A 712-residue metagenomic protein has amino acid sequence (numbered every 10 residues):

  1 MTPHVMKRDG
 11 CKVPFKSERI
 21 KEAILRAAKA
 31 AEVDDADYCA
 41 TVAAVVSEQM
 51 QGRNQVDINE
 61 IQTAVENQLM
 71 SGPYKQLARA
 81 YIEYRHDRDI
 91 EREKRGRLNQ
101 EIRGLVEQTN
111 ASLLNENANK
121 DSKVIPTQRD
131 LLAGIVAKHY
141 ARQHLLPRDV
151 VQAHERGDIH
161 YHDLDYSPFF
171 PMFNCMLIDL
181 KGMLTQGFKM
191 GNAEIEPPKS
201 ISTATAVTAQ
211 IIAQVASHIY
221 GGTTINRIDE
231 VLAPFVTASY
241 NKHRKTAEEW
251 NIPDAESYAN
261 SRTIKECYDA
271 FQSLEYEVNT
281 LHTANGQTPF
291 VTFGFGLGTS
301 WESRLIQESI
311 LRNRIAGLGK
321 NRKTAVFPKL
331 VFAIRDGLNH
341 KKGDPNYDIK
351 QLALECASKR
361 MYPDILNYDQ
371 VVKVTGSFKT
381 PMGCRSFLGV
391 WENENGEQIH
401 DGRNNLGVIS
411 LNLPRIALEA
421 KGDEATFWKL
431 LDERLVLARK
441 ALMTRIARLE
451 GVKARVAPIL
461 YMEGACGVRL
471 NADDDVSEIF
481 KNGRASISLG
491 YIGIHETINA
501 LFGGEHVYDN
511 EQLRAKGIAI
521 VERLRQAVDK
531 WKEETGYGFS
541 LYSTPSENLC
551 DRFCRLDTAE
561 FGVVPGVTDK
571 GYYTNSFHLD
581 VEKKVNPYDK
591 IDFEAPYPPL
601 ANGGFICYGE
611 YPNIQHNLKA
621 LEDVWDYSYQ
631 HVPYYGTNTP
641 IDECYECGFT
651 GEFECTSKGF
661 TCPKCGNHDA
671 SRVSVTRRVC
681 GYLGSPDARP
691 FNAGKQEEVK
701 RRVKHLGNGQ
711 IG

Functional and structural regions predicted by a protein language model:
M1-Q108, S112, Q696-R702: Charged, amphipathic alpha-helical regulatory modules used for macromolecular assembly or allosteric control
P3, V46-M50, V291-T292, E496-L501 (+1 more regions): Short, hydrophobic beta-strand segments
K16, T656, G681-Y682: Conformational switch/transducer regions in large eukaryotic molecular machines and scaffolds
A28, C267, E275, A500 (+1 more regions): Metallocofactor- and cofactor-centric catalytic cores in central/energy metabolism, strongly enriched
E91, L98-G483, G504-E505, N510-H668 (+1 more regions): Conserved catalytic cores of very large enzyme subunits
E230, I487-A500, E522, R678: Contiguous, well-ordered alpha-helical segments that form the cores/surfaces of helical PPI scaffolds
G666-G712: Long insertion/accessory domains within large nucleic-acid-processing enzymes
